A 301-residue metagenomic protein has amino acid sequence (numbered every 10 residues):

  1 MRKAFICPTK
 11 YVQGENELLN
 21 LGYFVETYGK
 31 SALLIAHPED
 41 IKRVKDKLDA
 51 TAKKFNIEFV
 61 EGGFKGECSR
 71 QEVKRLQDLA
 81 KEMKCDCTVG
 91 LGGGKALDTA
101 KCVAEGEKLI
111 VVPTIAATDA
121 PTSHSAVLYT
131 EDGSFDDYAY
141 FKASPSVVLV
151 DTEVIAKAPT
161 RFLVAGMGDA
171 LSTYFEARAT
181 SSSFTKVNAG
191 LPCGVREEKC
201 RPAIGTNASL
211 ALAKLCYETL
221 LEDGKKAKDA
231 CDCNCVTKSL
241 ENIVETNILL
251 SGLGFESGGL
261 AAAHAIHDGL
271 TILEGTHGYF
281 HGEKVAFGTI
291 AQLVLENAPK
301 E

Functional and structural regions predicted by a protein language model:
M1-C87: ATP/NTP phosphate-donor binding region
K3-F5, T27, K81-M83, D137-A143 (+3 more regions): Solvent-exposed alpha-helices and their adjacent loops that cap or buttress functional pockets in soluble metabolic
T9, E15-N16, H37-P38, L91-G93 (+4 more regions): Fold-independent oxyanion-binding glycine-rich loops and adjacent beta-strand/coil segments at enzyme active sites
L18, I41-V44, R70, K95-C102 (+3 more regions): Short glycine/serine/threonine-rich phosphate/pyrophosphate-binding segments that cradle anionic phosphate groups
A80-T114: A short, small-residue-rich loop immediately preceding and capping a beta-strand
G106-A208: A glycine/threonine-rich phosphate-anchoring loop and its flanking beta-alpha core in nucleotide/phosphate-binding
A189, E197-E301: Active-site segments that bind and position negatively charged phosphate/pyrophosphate groups
